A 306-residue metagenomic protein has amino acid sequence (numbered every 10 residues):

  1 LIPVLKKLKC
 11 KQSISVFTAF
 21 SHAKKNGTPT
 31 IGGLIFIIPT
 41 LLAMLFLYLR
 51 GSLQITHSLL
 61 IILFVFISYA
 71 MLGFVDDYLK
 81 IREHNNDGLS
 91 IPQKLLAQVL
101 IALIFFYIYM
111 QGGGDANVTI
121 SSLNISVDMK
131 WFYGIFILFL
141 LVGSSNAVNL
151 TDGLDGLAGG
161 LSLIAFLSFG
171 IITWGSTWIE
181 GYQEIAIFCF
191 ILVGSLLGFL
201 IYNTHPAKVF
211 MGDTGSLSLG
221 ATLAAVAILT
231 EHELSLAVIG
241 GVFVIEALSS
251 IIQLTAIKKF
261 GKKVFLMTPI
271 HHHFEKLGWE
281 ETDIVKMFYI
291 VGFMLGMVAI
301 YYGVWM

Functional and structural regions predicted by a protein language model:
L1-F17: Membrane-interface helix-loop junction between the first two transmembrane segments
L1-V4, F36-M71, F105, M110 (+3 more regions): Alpha-helical transmembrane segments
S15-P29, H84-A97, H271, K276: Juxtamembrane helix-capping/reentrant segments at transmembrane boundaries
K25-T28, S121-F132: Short aromatic-rich membrane-water interface segments that cap or initiate transmembrane helices in multi-pass membrane
G51-Q54, R82, G113-I125, T177-G181: Membrane-interface helix termini and inter-helical loops of multi-pass transporters
I55-S90, L95: Hydrophobic alpha-helical hairpins/lids featuring a short glycine-rich hinge
N85-I125, L236: Glycine/proline-rich, flexible active-site/cofactor-binding loop segments that harbor closely spaced acidic
